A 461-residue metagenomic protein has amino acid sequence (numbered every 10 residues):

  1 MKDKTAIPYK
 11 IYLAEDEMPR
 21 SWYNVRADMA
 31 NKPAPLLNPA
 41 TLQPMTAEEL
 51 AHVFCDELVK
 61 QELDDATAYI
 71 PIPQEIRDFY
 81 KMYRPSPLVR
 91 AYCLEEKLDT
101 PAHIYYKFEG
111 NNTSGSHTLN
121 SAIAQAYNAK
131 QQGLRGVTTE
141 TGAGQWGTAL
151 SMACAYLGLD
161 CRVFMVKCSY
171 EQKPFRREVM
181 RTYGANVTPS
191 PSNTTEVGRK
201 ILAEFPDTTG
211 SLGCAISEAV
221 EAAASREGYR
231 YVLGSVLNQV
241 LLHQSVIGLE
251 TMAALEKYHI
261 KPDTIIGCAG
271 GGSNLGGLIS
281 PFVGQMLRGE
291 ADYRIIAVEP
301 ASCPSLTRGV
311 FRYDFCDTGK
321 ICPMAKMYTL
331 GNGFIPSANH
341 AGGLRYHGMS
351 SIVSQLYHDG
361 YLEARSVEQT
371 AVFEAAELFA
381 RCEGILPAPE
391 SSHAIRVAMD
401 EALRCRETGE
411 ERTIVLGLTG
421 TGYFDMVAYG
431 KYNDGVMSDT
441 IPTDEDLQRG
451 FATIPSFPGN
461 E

Functional and structural regions predicted by a protein language model:
D3-L134: Positively charged, low-complexity intrinsically disordered leader regions
Y69-P71, I201-Q239, I247, Y258-H259 (+2 more regions): Active-site/ligand-binding loops adjacent to catalytic centers
P87, Y106, T118, Q125 (+11 more regions): Buried hydrophobic positions in well-ordered alpha/beta secondary-structure cores of metabolic enzymes
F108-L119, V137-W146, L237-V240, I266-G271 (+4 more regions): Active-site nucleophile and cofactor-binding loops and adjacent substrate-binding regions of central metabolic enzymes
S121, A129-C168, K261-L275, I295 (+1 more regions): A short, small-residue-rich loop immediately preceding and capping a beta-strand
A124-L134, T148-D160, R181-T182, I279-G289 (+1 more regions): Alpha-helix C-terminal capping segments
T138, W146-T209, S305-F315, A428-D434: Active-site-proximal loop->helix
A269-G277, Q369-D434: Claisen-condensing/thiolase-fold acyl-transfer catalytic domains that form or cleave C-C bonds in fatty acid
